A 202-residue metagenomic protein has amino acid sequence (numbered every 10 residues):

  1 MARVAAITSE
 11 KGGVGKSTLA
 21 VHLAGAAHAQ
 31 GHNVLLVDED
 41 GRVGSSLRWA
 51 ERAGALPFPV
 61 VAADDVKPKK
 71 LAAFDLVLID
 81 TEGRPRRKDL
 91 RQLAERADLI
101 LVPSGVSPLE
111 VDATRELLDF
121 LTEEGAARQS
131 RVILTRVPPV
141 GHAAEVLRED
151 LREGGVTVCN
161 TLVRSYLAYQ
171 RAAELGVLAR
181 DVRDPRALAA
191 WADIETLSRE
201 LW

Functional and structural regions predicted by a protein language model:
V4-V14, V21-E95, A173-R180: P-loop/Walker-type NTP enzyme "switch/lid" segment
N33-V34, V77, I100, R128-S130 (+1 more regions): Hydrophobic anchor at the start of a short beta-strand that flanks the dinucleotide cofactor-binding loop
G41-R42, P108, V137-V140, L167-A168: Conserved nucleotide-binding/hydrolysis micro-motifs of P-loop NTPases
A97-R115, P138: Conserved Switch II/interswitch segment of TRAFAC-class P-loop GTPases
D112-R136: Conserved C-terminal guanine-recognition region of P-loop GTPase G domains, centered on the G4
P138, R148-A179: Beta-strand-loop-alpha "switch" segments that mediate conformational coupling across diverse proteins
R171-W191, E195: Inter-lobe coupling/hinge region of RecA-like P-loop helicase motors
